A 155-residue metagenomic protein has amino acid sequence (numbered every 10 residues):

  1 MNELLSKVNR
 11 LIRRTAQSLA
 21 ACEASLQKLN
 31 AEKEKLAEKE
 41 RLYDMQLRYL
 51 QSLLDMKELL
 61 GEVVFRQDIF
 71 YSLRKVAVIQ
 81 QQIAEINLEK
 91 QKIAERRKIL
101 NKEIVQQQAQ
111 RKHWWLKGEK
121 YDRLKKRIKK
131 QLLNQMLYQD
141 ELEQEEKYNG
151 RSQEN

Functional and structural regions predicted by a protein language model:
M1-N155: Charge-rich amphipathic alpha-helical interaction elements
